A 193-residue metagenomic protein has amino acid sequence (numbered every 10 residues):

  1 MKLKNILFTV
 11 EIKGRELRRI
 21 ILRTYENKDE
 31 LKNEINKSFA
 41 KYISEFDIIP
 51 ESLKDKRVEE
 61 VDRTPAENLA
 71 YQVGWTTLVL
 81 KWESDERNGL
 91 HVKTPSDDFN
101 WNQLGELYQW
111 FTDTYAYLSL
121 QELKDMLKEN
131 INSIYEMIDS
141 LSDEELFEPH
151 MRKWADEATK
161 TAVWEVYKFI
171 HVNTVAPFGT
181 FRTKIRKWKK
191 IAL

Functional and structural regions predicted by a protein language model:
L3, F8-E16, D55-E106, P149-L193: Short, contiguous alpha-helical
F8-K41: Extreme N-terminal tail/first-helix region
I12, R23-E26, I49, R63 (+2 more regions): Short coil/turn linker and secondary-structure boundary residues
L22, N33, K56-E59, T114 (+3 more regions): Short N-terminal micro-motifs specific to bacterial/archaeal maturation and metal-cluster initiation sites
R23-E26, L107-Q121, K160-Y167: Acidic/His metal-coordination segments adjacent to aromatic residues that form catalytic metal sites in metalloenzymes
L31-Y42, W75, V79, S119 (+3 more regions): Alpha-helical packing segments of well-folded alpha/beta enzyme cores
S44-D47, E51, T77, K81-S84 (+4 more regions): Charged/polar positions within long, soluble alpha-helices
Q103-F147: Acidic/histidine-rich alpha-helical segments that form the ligand environment of transition-metal centers
